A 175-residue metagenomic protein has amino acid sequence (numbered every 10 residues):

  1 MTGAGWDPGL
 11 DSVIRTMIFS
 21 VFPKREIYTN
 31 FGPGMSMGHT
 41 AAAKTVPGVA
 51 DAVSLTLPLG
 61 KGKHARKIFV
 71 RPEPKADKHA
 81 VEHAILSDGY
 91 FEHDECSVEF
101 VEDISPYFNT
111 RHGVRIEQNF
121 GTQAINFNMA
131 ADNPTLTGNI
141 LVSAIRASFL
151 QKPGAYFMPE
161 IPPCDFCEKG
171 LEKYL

Functional and structural regions predicted by a protein language model:
M1-G48: Glycine-/Pro-rich loop/turn segments that contact NAD(P) or position catalytic residues in Rossmann-like domains
G5, G9, E117-Q118, P153-M158: Glycine-centered flexibility motif
G9, V13, N139, I161-C164 (+1 more regions): Surface-exposed loop/turn and secondary-structure junction residues enriched for glycine/proline
M17-S20, S143-L150: Short glycine/serine- and small hydrophobic-enriched flexible loop segments
Y28, N133, V142, C164-C167 (+1 more regions): A generic structural micro-environment signature that highlights single residues at secondary-structure boundaries
M35-A147, E160: C-terminal substrate-binding/catalytic lobe of Rossmann-fold NAD(P)-dependent oxidoreductases
S148-L175: C-terminal helix-rich "cap/oligomerization" subdomain common to oxidoreductases
